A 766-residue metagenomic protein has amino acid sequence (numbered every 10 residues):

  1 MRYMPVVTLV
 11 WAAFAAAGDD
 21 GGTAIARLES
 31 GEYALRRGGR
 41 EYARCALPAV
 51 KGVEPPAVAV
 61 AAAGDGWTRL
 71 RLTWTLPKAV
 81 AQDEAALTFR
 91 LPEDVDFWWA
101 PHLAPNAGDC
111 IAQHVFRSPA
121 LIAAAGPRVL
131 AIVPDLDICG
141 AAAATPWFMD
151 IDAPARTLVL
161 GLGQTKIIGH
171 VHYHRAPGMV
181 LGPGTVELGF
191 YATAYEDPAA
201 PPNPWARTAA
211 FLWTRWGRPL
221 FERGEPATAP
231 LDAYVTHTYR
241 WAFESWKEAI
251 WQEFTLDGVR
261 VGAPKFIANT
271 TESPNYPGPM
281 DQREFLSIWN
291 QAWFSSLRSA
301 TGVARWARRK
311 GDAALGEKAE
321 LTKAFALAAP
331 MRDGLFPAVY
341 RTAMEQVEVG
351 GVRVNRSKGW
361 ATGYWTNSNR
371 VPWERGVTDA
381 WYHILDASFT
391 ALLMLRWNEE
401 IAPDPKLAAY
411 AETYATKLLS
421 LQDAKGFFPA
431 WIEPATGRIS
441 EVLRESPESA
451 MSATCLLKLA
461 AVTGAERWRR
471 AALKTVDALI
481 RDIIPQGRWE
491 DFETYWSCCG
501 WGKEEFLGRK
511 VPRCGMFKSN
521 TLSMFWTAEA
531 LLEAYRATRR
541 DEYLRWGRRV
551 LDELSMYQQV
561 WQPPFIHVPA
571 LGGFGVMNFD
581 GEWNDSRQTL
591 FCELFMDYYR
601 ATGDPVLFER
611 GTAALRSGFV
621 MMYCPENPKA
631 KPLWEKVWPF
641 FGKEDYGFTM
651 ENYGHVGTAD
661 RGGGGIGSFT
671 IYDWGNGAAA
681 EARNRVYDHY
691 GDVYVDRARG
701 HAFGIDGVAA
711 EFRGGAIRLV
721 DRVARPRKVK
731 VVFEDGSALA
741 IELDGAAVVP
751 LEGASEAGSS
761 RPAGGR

Functional and structural regions predicted by a protein language model:
M1-L9: Sec-dependent signal peptide recognition, specifically the positively charged N-region followed immediately by
T8-A17: Hydrophobic h-region of N-terminal signal peptides that target proteins for export in Gram-negative bacteria
G18-V60, G64, A131-I138: An extended acidic
L28, A63-D65, A153, L181 (+3 more regions): Surface-exposed coil/turn segments at beta-strand junctions on protein surfaces, enriched
E32-Y33, T68-L70, L158, F428 (+2 more regions): Hydrophobic residues embedded in beta-strands of well-ordered beta-sheets
V50-T193: Beta-strand/loop-rich accessory regions of lumenal/periplasmic or secreted enzymes, predominantly carbohydrate-active
G108, R117-A120, F148-I151, L181 (+4 more regions): Glycan-recognition and catalytic cores of secretory/periplasmic carbohydrate-active enzymes
A702-R766: C-terminal beta-sandwich/jelly-roll accessory domains of carbohydrate-active enzymes
